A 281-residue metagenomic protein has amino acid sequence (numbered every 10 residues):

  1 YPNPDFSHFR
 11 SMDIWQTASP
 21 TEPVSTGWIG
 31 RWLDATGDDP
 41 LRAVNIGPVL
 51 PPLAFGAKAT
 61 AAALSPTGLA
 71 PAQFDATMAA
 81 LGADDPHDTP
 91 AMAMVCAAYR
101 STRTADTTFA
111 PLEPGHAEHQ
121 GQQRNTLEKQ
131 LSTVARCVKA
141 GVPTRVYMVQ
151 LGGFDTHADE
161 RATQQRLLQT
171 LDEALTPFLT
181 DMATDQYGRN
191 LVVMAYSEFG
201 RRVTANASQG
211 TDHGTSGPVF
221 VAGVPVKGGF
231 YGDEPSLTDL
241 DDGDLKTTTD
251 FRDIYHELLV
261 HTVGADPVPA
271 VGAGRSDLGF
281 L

Functional and structural regions predicted by a protein language model:
Y1-D185, T204, P218-L281: Feature for exported/extracytoplasmic and membrane-associated proteins, marking the mature portion
G188: Conserved H-loop
L191-G200: Acidic/histidine-rich, metal-coordinating catalytic segments
G200-P218: A post-motif C-terminal structural segment
